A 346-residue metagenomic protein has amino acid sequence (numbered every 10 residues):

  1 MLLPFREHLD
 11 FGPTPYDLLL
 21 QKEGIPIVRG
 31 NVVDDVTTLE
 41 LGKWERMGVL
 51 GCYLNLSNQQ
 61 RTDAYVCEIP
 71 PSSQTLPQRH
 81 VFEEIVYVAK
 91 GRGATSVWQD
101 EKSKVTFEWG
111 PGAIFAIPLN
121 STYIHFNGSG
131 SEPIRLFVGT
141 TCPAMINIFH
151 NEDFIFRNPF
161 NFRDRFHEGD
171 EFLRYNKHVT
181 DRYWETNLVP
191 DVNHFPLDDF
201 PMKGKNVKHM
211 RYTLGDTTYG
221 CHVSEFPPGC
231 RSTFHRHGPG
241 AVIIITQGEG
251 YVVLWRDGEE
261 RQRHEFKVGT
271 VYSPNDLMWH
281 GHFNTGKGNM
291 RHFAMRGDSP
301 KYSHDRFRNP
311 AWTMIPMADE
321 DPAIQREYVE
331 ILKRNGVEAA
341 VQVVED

Functional and structural regions predicted by a protein language model:
M1-Q60, N151-T218, H222, P322-D346: A short, N-terminal "cap"/entry segment at the start of jelly-roll beta-barrel domains of the cupin/DSBH fold
R46-C52, D63-H80, K205, H222-H237: Conserved short histidine dyad/triad with adjacent acidic residue
Y53-L56, Q74-H80, V97, T106-F107 (+5 more regions): Short histidine-centered beta-strand/loop micro-motifs that create catalytic or ligand/metal-coordination sites
A64-I69, F126-G128, C221-E225, R231-S232 (+5 more regions): A structural feature that tracks compact, well-ordered secondary-structure segments with a strong bias toward
P70-P71, H80-D100, P227-P228, H237-D257: Glycine- and acidic-residue-biased ligand/ion/polar-headgroup-sensing regions
Q74-L76, A94-T95, A113-H125, R231-S232 (+3 more regions): Histidine-centered metal-chelating micro-motifs
I85-Y87, A116, S131-H150, I243-I244 (+2 more regions): A short hydrophobic beta-strand segment most commonly corresponding to one strand of the jelly-roll/cupin
Q99-P118, R256-D276: Short acidic-glycine-tyrosine-enriched beta hairpin
